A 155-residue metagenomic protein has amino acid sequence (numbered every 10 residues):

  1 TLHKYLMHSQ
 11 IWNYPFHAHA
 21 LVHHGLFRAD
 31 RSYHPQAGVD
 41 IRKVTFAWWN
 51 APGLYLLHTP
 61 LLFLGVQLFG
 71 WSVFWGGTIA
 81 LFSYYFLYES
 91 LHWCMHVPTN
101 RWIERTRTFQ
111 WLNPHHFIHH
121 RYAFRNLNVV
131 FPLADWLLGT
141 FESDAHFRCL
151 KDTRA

Functional and structural regions predicted by a protein language model:
T1-A155: Membrane-embedded catalytic scaffold of the fatty acid hydroxylase/desaturase
